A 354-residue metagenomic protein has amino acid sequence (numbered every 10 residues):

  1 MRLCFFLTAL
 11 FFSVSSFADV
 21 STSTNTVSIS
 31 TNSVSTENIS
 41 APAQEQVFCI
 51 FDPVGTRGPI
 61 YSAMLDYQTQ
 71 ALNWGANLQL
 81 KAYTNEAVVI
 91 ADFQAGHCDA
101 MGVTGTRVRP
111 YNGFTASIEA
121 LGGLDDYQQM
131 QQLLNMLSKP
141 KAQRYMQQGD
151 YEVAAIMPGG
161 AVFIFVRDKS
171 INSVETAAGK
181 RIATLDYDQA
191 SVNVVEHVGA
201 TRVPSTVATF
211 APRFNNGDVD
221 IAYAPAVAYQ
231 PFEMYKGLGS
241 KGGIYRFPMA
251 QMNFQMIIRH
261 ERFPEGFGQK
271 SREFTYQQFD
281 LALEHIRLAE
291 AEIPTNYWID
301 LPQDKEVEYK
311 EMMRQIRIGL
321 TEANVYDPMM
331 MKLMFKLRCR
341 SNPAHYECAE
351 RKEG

Functional and structural regions predicted by a protein language model:
M1-L7: Sec-dependent signal peptide recognition, specifically the positively charged N-region followed immediately by
S13-S15: N-terminal signal peptide c-region/cleavage motif recognized by signal peptidases
A18-N25: Cleaved targeting-peptide boundary
I39-W74, E152-N216: Bilobed "Venus flytrap"/periplasmic-binding protein-like clamshell domains and structurally analogous long
A43-Q129: Extracytoplasmic small-molecule ligand-binding "clamshell" domains of the periplasmic binding protein/Venus flytrap
Q94, T104-H197, P248-E353: Contiguous mixed-secondary-structure segments that line small-molecule binding/active-site clefts of soluble domains
G102-V103, I156, S205, A224: Short beta-strand and adjacent tight-turn residues that come in two discontinuous sequence segments and form the edges
G105-T115, A211-N216, I221-P248: A ligand-binding cleft/hinge motif common to bilobed small-molecule-binding domains
